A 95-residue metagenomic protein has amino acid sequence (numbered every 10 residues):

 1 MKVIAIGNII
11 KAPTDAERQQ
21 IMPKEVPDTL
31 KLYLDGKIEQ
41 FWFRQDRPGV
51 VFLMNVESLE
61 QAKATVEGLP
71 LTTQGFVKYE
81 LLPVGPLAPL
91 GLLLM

Functional and structural regions predicted by a protein language model:
M1-M95: Conserved, structured core segments of small domains
